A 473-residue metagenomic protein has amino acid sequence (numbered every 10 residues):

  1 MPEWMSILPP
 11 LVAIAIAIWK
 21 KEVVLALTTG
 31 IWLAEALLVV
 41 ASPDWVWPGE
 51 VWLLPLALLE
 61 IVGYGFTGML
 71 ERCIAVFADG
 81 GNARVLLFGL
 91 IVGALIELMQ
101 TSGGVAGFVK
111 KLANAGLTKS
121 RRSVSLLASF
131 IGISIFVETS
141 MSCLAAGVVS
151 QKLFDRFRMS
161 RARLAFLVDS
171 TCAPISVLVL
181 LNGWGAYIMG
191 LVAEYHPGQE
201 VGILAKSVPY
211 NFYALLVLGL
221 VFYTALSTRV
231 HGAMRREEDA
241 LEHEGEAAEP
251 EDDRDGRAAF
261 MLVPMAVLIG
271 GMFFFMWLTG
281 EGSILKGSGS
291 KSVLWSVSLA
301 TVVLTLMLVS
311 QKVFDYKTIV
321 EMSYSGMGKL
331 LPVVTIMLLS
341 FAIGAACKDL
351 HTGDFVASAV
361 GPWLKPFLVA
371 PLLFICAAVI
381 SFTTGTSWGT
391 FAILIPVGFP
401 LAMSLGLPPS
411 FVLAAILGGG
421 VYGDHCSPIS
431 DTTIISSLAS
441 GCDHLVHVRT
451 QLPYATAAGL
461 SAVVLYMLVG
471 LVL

Functional and structural regions predicted by a protein language model:
M1-P2, R72-A83, I203-N211, D253-G256 (+2 more regions): Interfacial loop-to-helix junctions that mark the boundaries of transmembrane helices in multi-pass membrane
S6-A15, K21-A57, V85-A94, A214-G219 (+5 more regions): Hydrophobic mid-bilayer segments of alpha-helices in multi-pass membrane transport proteins, especially secondary
A36, V148-F157, G185-A205, A377-G420 (+1 more regions): Membrane-interfacial helix-loop connectors
D44, G49-A165, V313-S404: Membrane-embedded alpha-helical segments and adjacent helix-loop junctions characteristic of multi-pass solute
L112-G116, A128, Q151-A165, R235-P250 (+2 more regions): Juxtamembrane inter-helical linkers in multi-pass membrane proteins
R121-I135, M159-W184, G198-F222, F367-S381 (+1 more regions): Alpha-helical transmembrane segments of multi-pass membrane proteins
I175-A248, G418-L473: Juxtamembrane and boundary regions of transmembrane helices in multi-pass small-molecule transporters and channels
G202-I203, V217-G287, V297-E321, A439 (+2 more regions): Long, contiguous bundles of hydrophobic transmembrane helices that form the permeation core of multi-pass
